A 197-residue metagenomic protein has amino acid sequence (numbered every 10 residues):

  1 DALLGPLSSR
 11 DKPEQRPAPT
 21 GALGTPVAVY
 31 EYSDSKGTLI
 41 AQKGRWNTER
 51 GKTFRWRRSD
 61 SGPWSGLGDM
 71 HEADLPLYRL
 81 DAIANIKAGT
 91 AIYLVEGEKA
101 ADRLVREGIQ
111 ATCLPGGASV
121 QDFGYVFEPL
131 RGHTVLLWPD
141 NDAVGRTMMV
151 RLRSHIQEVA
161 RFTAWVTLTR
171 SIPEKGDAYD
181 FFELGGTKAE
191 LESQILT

Functional and structural regions predicted by a protein language model:
D1, P26, E31, S35 (+5 more regions): TOPRIM fold recognition
D1-S8: Short Cys/His-based metal-binding microdomains
E14-V29: Short, basic/aromatic recognition patches
E49-S61: Acidic-aromatic substrate-binding/catalytic surfaces of carbohydrate-active enzymes
P63-G89: Glycine-/acidic-rich phosphate or pyrophosphate-binding loops and their flanking alpha/beta elements
